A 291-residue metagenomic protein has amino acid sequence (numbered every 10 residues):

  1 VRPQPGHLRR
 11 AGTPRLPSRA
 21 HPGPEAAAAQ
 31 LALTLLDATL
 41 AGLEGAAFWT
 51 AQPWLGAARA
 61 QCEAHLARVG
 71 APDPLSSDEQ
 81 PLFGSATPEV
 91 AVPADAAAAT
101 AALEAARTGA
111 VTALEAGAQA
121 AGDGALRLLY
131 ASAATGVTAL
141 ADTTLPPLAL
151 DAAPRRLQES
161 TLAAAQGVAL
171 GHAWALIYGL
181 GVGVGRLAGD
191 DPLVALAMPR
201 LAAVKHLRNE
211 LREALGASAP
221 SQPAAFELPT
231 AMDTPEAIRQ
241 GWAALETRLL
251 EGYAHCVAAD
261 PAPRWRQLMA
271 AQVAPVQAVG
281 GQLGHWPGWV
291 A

Functional and structural regions predicted by a protein language model:
V1-A291: All-alpha RGS (Regulator of G-protein Signaling) helical domain and cognate RGS-like helical scaffolds
